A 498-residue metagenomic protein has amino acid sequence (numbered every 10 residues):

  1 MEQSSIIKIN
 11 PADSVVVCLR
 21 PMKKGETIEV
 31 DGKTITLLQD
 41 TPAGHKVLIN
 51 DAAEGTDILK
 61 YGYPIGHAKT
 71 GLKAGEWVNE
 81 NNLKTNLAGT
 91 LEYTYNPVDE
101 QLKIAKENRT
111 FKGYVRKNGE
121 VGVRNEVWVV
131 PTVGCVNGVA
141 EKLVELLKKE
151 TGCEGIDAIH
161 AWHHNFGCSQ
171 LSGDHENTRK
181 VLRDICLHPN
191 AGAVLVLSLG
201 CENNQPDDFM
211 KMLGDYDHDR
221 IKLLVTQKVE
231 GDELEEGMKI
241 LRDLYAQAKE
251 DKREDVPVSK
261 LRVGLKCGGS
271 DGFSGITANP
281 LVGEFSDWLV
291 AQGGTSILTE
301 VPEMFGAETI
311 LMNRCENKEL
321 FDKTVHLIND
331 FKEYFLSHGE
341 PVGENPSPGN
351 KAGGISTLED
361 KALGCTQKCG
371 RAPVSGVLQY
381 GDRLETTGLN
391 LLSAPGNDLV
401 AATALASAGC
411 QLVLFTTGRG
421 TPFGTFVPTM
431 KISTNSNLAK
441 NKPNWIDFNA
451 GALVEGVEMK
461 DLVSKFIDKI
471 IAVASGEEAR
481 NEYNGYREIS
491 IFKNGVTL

Functional and structural regions predicted by a protein language model:
E2-L412, R419-P422, V427-L498: Metallocofactor- and cofactor-centric catalytic cores in central/energy metabolism, strongly enriched
